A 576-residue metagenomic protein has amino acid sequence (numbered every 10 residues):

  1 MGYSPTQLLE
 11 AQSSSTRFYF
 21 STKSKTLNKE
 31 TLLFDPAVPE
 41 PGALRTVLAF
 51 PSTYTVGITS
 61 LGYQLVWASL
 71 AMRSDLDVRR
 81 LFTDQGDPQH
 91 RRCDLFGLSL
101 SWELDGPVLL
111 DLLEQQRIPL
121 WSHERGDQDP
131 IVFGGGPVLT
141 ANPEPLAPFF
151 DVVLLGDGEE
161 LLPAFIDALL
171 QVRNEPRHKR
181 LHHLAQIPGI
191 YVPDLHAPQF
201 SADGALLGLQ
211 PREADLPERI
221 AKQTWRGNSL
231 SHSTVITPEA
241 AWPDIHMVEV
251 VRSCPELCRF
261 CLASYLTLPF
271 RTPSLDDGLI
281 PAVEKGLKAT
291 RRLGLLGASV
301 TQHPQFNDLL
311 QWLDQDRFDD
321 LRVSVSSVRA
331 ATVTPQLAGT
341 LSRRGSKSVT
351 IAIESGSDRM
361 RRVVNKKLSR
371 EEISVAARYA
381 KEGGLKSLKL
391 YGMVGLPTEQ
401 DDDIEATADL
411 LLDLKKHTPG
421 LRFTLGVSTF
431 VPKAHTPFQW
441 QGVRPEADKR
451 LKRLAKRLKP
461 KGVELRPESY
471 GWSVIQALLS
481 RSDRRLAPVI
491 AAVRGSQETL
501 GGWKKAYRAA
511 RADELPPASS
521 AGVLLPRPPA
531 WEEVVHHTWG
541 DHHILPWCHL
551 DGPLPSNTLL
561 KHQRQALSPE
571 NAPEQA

Functional and structural regions predicted by a protein language model:
M1-F34, G42, T46-L48, P460-A576: Radical SAM enzyme core and accessory elements
G2-A147: Acidic, glycine-rich segments characteristic of secretory precursors and extracytoplasmic regions
S15-V47, Y54-T55, P193, F200-M247: N-terminal [4Fe-4S]-dependent radical SAM core
L48-P51, T55, L104, L279-T424 (+2 more regions): Conserved SAM/AdoMet-binding glycine-rich loop
S60, E239-L275: Canonical Radical SAM [4Fe-4S] cluster-binding loop centered on the CxxxCxxC motif and its immediate flanking residues
Y63-L65, A147-F150, L169-L170, Y265 (+7 more regions): Short secondary-structure boundary/capping segments
T83-G208, P437-D483, I490-K505: Glycine-rich beta-alpha loop elements in corrinoid/cobalamin-binding modules across cobalamin-dependent enzymes
A197-Q199, E256, P304, Q336-L337 (+5 more regions): Flexible glycine/acidic-rich beta-alpha junction loops that bind and position SAM and/or redox cofactors in anaerobic
